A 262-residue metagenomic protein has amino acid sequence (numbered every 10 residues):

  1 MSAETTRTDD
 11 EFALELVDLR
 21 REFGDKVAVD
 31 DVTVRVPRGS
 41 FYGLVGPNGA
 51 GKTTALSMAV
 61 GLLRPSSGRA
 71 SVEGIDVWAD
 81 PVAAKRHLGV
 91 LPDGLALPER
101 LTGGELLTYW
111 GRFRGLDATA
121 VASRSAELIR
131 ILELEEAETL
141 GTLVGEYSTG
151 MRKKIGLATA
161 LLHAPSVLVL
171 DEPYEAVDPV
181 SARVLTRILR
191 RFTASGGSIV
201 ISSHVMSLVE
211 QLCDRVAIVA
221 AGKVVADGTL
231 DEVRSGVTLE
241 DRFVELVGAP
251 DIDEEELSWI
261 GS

Functional and structural regions predicted by a protein language model:
G68-A79, A84: Conserved ABC transporter NBD signature motif
T108, R112, A120-T139: Conserved ABC ATPase "signature" region
L168-E172: Catalytic Walker B motif of ABC-type/P-loop ATPase nucleotide-binding domains
A182-S195: Helical segment within the ABC ATPase nucleotide-binding domain
V209-Q211: A short, surface-exposed alpha-helical micro-motif characterized by mixed small hydrophobic and charged/polar residues
D227-G228: ABC ATPase "signature
